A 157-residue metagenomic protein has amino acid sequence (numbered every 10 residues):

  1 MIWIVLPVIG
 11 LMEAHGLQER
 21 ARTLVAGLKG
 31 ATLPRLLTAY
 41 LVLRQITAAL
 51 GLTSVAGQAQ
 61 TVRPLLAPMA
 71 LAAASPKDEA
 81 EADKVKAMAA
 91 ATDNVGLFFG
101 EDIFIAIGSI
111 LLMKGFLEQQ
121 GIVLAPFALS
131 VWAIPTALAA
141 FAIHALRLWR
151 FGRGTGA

Functional and structural regions predicted by a protein language model:
M1-P68: Membrane-embedded alpha-helical segments and adjacent helix-loop junctions characteristic of multi-pass solute
W3-P7, A91-F98: Hydrophobic alpha-helical transmembrane segments of multi-pass small-molecule transporters/permeases
V5-G10, Y40-A48, I110-F116, W132-L148: Hydrophobic core segments of alpha-helical transmembrane domains in multi-pass membrane transport and ion-translocation
M12-R20, A49-G51, F116-I122, I143-G152: Transmembrane helix-loop junctions in multi-pass membrane proteins
G27-T32, E81, V85, L124: Juxtamembrane/transmembrane-helix boundary motifs in multi-pass membrane proteins
A39-N94, G108-S109, G115-L117: Hydrophobic transmembrane alpha-helices that form the pore/transport pathway of multi-pass ion and small-solute
G57, Q120-A157: Juxtamembrane and boundary regions of transmembrane helices in multi-pass small-molecule transporters and channels
F98-A106: Select subsegments of transmembrane alpha-helices in polytopic membrane proteins, especially boundary-proximal
